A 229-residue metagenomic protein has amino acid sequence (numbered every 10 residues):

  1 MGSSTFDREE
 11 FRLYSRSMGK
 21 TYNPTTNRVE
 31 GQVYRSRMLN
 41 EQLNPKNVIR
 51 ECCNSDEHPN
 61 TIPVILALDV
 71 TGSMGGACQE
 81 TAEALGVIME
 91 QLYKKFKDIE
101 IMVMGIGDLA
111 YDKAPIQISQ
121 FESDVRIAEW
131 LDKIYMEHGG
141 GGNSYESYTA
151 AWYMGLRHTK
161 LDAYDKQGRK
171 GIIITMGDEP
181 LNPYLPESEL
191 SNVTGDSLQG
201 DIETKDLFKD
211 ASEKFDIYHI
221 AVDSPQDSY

Functional and structural regions predicted by a protein language model:
M1-Y229: Acidic, low-complexity intrinsically disordered regions
